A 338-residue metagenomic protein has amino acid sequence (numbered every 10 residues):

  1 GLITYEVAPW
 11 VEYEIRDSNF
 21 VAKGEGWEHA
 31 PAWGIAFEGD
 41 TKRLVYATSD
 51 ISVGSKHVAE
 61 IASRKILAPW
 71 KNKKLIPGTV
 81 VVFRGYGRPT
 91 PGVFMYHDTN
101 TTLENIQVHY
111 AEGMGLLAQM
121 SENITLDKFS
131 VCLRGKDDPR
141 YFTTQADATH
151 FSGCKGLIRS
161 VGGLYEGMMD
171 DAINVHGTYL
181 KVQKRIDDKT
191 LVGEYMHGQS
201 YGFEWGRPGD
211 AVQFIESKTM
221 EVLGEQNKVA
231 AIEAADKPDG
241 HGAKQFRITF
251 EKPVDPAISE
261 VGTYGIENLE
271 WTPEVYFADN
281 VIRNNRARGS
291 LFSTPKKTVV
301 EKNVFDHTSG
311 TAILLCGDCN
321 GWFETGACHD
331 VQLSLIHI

Functional and structural regions predicted by a protein language model:
G1, E6-S52, Y201-G240: Ser/Thr/Gly-rich low-complexity blocks that favor extended beta-strand/coil architectures
G1-A8, G87-T99, G113-S121, A148-S152 (+3 more regions): Extracellular beta-strand-rich solenoid/capping regions of secreted or surface-exposed proteins that bind or remodel
A30-P89, R247-E260: Long, low-complexity, polar/charged, intrinsically disordered or flexibly structured peripheral segments
P77, N100-N105, N123-F129, L157-V161 (+4 more regions): All-beta strand scaffolds that present successive hydrophobic residues in beta-strands
P89-G92, E112-L117, R134-D147, G156 (+5 more regions): Short glycine/acidic-rich loop motifs that flank beta-strands on beta-rich extracellular proteins
I336-I338: Conserved small/polar residues in nucleotide/adenosyl-binding loops
